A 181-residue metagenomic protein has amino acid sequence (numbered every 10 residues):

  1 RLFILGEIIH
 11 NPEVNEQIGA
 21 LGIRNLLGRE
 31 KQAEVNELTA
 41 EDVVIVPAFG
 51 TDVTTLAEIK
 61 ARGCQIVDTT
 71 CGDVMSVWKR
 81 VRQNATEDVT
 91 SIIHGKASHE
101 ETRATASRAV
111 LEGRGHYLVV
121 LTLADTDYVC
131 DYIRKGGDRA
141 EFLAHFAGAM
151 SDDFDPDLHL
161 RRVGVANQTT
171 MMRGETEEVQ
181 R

Functional and structural regions predicted by a protein language model:
R1-R181: The feature marks the mature, well-folded catalytic cores of soluble enzymes
